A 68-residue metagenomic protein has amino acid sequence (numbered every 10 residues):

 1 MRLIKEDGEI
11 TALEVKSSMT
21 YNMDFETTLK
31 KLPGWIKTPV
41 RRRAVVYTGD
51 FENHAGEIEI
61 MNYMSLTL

Functional and structural regions predicted by a protein language model:
M1-L68: A cross-kingdom feature that marks ATP-driven nucleic-acid transaction machinery
